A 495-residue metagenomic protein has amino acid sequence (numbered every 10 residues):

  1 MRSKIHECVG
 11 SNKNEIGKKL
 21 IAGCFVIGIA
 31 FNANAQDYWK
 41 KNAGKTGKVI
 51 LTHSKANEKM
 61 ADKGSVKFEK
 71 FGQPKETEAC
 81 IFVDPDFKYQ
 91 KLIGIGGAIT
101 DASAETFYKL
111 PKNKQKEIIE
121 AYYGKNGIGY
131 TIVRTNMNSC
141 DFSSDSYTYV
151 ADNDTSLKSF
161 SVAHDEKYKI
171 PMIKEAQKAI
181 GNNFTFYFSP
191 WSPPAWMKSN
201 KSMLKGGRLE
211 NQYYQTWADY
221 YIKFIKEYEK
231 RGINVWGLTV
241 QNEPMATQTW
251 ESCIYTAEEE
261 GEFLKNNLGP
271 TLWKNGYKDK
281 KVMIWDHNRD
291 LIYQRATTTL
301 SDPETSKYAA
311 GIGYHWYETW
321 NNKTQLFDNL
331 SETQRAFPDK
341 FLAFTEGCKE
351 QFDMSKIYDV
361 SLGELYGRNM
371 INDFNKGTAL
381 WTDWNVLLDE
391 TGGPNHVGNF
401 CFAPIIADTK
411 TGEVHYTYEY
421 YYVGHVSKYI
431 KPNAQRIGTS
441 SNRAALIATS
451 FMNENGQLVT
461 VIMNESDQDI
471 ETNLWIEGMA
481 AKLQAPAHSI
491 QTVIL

Functional and structural regions predicted by a protein language model:
M1-K40: Bacterial Sec-dependent N-terminal signal peptides
A61-V235, T256, N266: N-terminal catalytic cores of secreted or lumenal carbohydrate-active enzymes
G94-A98, I132-R134, N183-Y187, N234-T239 (+4 more regions): Structural preference for beta-strand elements that scaffold enzyme active sites
G97, G129, F186, L238 (+5 more regions): Conserved, mostly hydrophobic/aromatic
T216-N234, P244-E350: Active-site neighborhood of glycoside hydrolase catalytic domains
F341-Y422, G438-S441: Aromatic/acidic polysaccharide-binding cleft in carbohydrate-active enzymes
K428, T439-E477, H488: Carbohydrate-binding surface patches
A485-L495: C-terminal beta-strand-rich structural cap/linker in extracellular carbohydrate-active enzymes
